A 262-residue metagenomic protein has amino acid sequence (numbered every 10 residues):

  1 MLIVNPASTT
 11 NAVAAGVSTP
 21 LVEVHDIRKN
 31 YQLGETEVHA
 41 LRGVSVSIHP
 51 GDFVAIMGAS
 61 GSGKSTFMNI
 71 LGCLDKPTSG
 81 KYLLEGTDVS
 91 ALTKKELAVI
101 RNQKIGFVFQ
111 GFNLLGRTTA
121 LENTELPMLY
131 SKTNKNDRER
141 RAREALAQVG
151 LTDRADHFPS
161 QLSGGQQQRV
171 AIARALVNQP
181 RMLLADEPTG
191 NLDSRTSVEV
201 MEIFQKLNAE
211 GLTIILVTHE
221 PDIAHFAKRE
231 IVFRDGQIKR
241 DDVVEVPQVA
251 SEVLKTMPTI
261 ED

Functional and structural regions predicted by a protein language model:
M1-S18: Pre-NBD coupling/linker segments of ABC/ABC-like ATPases
A15, N69, A98, K255-T256: Polar/charged alpha-helical tracts
P20-F233, I238: ABC family nucleotide-binding domain
Q237-D262: Conserved beta-strand-loop-alpha-helix hinge in the C-terminal portion of ABC ATPase nucleotide-binding domains
